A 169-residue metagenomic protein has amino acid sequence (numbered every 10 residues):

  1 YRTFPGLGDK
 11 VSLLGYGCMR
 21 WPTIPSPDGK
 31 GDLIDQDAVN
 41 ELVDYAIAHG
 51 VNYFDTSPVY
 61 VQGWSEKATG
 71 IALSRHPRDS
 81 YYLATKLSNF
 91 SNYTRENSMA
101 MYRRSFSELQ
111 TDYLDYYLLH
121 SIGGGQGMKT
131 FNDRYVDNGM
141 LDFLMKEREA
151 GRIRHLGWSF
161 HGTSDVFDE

Functional and structural regions predicted by a protein language model:
Y1-Y81, D142-E149: N-terminal binding-site loop/beta-alpha segment at the start of enzyme catalytic domains that lines or forms
G15-M19, S57, A84-K86, Y117-H120 (+1 more regions): A cross-family glycoside hydrolase active-site/sugar-binding cleft signature
I24-P25, N92-E169: Glycine/proline-rich, positively charged, aromatic-decorated active-site loop/lid region on the catalytic face
K30, K86-N89, G127-M128: Short coil/turn segments at secondary-structure junctions
Y60, H76-R95, M99, H120-G123: Structural motif corresponding to the early beta-alpha repeats
